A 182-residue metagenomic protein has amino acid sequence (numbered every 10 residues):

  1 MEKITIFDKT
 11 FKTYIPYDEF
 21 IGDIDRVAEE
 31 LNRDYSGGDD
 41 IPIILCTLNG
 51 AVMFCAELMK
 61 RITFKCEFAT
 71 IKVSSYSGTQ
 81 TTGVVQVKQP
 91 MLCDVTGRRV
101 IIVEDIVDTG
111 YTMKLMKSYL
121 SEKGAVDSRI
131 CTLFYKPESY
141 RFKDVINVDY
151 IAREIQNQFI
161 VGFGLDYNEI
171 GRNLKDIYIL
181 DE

Functional and structural regions predicted by a protein language model:
M1-E182: PRPP-associated nucleotide enzymes
